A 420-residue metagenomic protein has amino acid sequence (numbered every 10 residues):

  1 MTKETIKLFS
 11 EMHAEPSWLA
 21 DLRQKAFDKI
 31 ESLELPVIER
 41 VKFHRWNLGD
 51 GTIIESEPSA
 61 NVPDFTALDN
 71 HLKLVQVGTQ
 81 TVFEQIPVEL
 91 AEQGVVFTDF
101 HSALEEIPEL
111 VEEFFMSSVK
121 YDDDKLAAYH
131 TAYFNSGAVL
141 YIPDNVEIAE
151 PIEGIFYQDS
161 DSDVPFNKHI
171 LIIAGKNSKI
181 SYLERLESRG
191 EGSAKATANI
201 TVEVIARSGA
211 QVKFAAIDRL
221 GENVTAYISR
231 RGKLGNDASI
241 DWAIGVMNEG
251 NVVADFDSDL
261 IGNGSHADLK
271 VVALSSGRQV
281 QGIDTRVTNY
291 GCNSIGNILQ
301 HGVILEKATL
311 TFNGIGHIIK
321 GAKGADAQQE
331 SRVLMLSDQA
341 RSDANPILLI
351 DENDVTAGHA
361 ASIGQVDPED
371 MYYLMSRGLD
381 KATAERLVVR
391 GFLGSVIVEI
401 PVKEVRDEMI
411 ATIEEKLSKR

Functional and structural regions predicted by a protein language model:
M1-A128, L299, L305: N-terminal amphipathic, basic helical "cap/leader" segment at the start of enzyme domains
V96-L379, L393, I397-R420: Conserved beta-strand/loop scaffold segments within soluble protein domains that form the structured core and edges
R390: Short, conserved phosphate-binding/catalytic loop or strand-edge motifs used in phosphoryl-/nucleotidyl-transfer
